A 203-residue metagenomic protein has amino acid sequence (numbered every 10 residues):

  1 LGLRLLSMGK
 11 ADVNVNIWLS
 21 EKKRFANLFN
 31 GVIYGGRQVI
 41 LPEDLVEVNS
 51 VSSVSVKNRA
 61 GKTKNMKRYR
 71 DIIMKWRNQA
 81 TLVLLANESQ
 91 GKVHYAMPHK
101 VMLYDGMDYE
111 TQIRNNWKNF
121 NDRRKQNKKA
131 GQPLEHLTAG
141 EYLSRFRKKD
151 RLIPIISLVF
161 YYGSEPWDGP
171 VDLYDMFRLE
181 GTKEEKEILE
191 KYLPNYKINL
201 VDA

Functional and structural regions predicted by a protein language model:
L1-A203: Accessory alpha/beta interaction modules
